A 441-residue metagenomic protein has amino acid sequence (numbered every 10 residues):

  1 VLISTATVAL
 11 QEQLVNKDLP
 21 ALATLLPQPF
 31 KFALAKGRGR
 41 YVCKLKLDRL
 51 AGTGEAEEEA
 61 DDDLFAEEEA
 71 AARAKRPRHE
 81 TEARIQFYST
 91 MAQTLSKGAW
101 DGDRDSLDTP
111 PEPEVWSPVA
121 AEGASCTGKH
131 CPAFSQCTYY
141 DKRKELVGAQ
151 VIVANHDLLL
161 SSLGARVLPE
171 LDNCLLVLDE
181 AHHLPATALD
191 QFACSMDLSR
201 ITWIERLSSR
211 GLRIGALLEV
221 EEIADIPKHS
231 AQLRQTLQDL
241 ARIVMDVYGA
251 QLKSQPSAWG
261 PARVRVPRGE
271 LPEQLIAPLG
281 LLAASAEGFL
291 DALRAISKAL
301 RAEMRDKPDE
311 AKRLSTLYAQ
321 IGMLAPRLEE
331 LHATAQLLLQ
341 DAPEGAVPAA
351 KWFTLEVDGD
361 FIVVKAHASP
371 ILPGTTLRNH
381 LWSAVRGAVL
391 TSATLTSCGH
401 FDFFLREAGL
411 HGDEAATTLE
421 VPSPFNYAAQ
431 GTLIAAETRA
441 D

Functional and structural regions predicted by a protein language model:
V1-T7, V389-A393: Conserved RecA-like ASCE P-loop NTPase motor core of nucleic-acid helicases/translocases
I3-A9, P27-K44, D172-L184, M196-L207 (+1 more regions): Conserved beta-strand -> loop -> alpha-helix junction used to position metal-binding or nucleic-acid-contacting
S4-Q150, R213, L217-A224, M245: A substrate-engagement module of RecA-like helicase motors
A9, K75-E82, T94-P110, K129 (+9 more regions): Generic amphipathic alpha-helical segments used as scaffolds and interaction surfaces in large, multi-domain proteins
A9-E12, N16-P20, A121-V151, H156-D291 (+1 more regions): Signature of the SF2 helicase/ATPase Hel1-core->accessory helical subdomain module
L26, A188, A241-Q255, L290-L293 (+2 more regions): Long, hydrophobic, amphipathic alpha-helical segments used as structural scaffolds
W116-I152, L160-V167, I296-R439: A contiguous, basic/glycine-rich beta-loop/short-helix subdomain that forms a polymer-engagement track
H183-L184, T438-D441: A short, flexible beta-alpha/helix-coil linker loop
